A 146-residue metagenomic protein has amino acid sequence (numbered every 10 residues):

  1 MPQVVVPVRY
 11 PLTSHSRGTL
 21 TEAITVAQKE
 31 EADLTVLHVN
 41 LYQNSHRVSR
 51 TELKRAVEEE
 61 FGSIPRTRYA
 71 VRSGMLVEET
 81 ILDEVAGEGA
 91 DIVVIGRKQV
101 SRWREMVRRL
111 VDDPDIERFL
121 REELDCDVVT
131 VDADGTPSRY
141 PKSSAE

Functional and structural regions predicted by a protein language model:
P2-R47: Small/aliphatic-rich secondary-structure junction motif
L20, R47-E58, P114: Short, surface-exposed alpha-helical segments at coil->helix boundaries
I24, R55, L82, R118: Active-site phosphate/pyrophosphate- and oxyanion-stabilizing loops and adjacent acidic/basic residues in soluble
E30, S63-P65, E123-D125: Short, structured coil segments at secondary-structure junctions
T35-L37, R68-R72, V129-V131: General small-molecule cofactor/ligand-binding pocket signal
Q43-R50, W103, S138-R139: Short, charged/polar "capping" segments at the starts of alpha-helices and the immediately preceding loops
S63-R104: Mid-chain, well-packed structural core segment of small domains
I92-E146: Gly/Ser-rich helix-loop-strand patches that form or flank binding pockets for ribonucleotide-derived cofactors
